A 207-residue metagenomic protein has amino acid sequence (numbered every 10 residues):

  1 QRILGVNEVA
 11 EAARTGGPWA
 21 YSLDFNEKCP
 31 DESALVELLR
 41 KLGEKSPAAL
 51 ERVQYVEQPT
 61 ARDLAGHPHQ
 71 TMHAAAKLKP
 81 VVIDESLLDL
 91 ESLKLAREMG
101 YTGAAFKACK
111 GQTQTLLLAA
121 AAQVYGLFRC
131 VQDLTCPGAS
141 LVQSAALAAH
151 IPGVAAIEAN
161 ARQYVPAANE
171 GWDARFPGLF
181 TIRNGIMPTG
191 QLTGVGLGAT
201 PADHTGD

Functional and structural regions predicted by a protein language model:
Q1-T135, S140-L141: Catalytic core of soluble alpha/beta enzymes
L134-D207: Flexible C-terminal active-site loop/helix
